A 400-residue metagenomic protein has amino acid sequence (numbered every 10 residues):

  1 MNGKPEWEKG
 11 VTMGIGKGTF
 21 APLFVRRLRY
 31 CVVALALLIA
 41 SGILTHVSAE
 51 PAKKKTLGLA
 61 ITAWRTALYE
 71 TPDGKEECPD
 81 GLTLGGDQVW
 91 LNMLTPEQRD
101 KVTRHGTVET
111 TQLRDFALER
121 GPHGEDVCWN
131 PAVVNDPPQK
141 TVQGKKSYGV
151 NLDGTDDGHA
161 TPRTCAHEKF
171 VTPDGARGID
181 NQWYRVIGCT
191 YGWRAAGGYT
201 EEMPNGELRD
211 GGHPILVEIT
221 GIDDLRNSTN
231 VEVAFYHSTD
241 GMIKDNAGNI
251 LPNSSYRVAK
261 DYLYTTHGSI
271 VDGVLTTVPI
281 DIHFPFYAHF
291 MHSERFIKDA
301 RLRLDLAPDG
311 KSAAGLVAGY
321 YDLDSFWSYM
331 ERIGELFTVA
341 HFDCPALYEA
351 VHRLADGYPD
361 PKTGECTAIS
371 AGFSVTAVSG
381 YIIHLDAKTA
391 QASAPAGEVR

Functional and structural regions predicted by a protein language model:
G16-V32: Bacterial N-terminal signal peptides that target proteins for export
Y30-G42: Bacterial N-terminal signal peptides
T45-A49: Sec/Tat signal peptide C-region and signal peptidase I cleavage site
E50-R400: Extracytosolic secretory-pathway proteins
